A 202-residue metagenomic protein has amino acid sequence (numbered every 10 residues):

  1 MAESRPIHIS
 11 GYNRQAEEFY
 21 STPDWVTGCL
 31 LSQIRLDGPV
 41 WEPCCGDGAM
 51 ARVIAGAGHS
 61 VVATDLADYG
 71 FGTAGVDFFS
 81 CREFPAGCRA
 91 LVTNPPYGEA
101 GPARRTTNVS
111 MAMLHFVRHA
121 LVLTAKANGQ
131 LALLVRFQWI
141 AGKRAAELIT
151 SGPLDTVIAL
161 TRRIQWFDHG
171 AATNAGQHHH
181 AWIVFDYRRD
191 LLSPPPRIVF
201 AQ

Functional and structural regions predicted by a protein language model:
M1-Q202: Class I S-adenosyl-L-methionine-dependent methyltransferase catalytic core
